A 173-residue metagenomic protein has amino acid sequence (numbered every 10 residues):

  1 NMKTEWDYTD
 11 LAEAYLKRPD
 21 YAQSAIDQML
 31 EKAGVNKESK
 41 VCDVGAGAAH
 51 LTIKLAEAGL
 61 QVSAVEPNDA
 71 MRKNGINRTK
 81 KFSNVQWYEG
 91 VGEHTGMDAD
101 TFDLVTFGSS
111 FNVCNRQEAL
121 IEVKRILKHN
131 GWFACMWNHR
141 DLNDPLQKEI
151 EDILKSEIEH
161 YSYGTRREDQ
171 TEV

Functional and structural regions predicted by a protein language model:
M2-N36: Conserved class I S-adenosyl-L-methionine
E38-K40, D100: Nucleotide donor/acceptor-binding cores
C42, A48-H94: Class I SAM-dependent methyltransferase SAM/SAH-binding core
E93-L104: A short acidic, Gly/Pro-enriched loop at the edge of an enzyme's catalytic core that lines a small-molecule cofactor
D103-Q117: A short SAM/SAH-binding and catalytic strip from SAM-dependent methyltransferases
Q117-H129: A short glycine-rich, Lys/Arg-flanked "PGG" loop and its adjoining helix->strand segment in the class I
K128-V173: Conserved catalytic/acceptor-binding region of the Class I
